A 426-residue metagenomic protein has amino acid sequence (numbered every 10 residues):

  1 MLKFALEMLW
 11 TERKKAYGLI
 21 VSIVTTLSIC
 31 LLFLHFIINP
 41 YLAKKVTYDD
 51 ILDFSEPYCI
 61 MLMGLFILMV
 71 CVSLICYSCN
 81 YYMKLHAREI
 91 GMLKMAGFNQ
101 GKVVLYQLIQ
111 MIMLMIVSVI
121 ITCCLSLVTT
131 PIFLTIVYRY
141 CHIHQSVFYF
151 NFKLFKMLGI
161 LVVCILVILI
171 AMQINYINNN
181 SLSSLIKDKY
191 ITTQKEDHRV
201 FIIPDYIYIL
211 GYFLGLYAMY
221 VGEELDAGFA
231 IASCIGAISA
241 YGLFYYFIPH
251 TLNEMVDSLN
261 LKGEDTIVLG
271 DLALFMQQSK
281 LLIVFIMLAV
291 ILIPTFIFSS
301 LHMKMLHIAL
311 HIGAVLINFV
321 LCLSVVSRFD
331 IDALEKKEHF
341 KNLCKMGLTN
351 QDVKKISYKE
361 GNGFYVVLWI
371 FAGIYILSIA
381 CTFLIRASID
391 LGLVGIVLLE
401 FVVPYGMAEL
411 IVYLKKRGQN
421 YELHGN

Functional and structural regions predicted by a protein language model:
L2, L6, K14-F36, M157-I170 (+5 more regions): Alpha-helical transmembrane segments, especially those used as permease/efflux helices and single-pass anchors
K3, N180-K195, R417-N426: Short cytosolic juxtamembrane segments of multi-pass membrane proteins
K14, G18, N80, G101 (+8 more regions): Alpha-helical transmembrane segments of multi-pass membrane proteins
S28-N39, F66-L85, Q100, M111-F148 (+3 more regions): Transmembrane-helix bundle segments that line or gate the permeation/cavity pathway in multi-pass membrane proteins
P40-E56, T130-L154, Y190, H302-L306 (+1 more regions): Short juxtamembrane loops and helix-capping segments at transmembrane helix boundaries of multi-pass membrane proteins
V46-I75, L154, M305-F319: Membrane-embedded or membrane-proximal helical elements that form or frame transporter/channel pores
I67-G91, V103, L316-H339: A hydrophobic alpha-helix feature that marks transmembrane segments and, especially, their cytosolic C-terminal ends
